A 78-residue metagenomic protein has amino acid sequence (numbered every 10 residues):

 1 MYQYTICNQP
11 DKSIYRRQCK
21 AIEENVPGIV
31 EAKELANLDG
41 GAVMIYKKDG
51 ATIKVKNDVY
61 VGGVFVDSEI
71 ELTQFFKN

Functional and structural regions predicted by a protein language model:
M1-N37: Negatively charged, low-complexity tracts enriched in Asp/Glu with abundant Ser/Thr
M1-Q3, V26, A42, A51 (+1 more regions): Generic structural motif recognizing short loop/turn segments at the entrances and edges of beta-strands
Y4-N8, M44-Y46, V66: Generic recognition of long tandem-repeat/solenoid scaffolds
S13-R16, L38-M44, D67-S68: Low-complexity, flexible helical/coil segments
I29, V43-K47, E71-T73: Short alpha-helical interface elements
L38-K56: Short, intrinsically disordered low-complexity segments
A51-N78: Short, compact, well-ordered microdomains
